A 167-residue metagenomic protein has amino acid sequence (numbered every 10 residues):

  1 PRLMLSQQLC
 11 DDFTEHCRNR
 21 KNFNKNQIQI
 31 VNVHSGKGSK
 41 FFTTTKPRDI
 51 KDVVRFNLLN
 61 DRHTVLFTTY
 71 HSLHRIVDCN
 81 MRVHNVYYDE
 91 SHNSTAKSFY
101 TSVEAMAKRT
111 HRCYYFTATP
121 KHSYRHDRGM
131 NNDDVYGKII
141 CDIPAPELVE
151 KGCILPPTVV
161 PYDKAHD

Functional and structural regions predicted by a protein language model:
P1-R18, N32: Conserved Walker A/P-loop ATP-binding site and its immediately adjacent core in helicase/helicase-like ATPase domains
L3, I30-K51, T69-R75, N93-A96: Conserved helicase motor
L3-L5, K37-S39, S72-H74, N93 (+3 more regions): Conserved nucleotide-binding/hydrolysis micro-motifs of P-loop NTPases
L9, H74-N80, E90-M106: Conserved ATPase-coupling elements of RecA-like P-loop NTPase cores
L58-I76: Conserved two-lobed SF2 helicase motor
D61-V65, R82-N85, R109-Y115: Loop/turn-to-beta-strand initiation segments
N93-P157: Post-DEXD/H (motif II) to motif III coupling segment of the RecA-like Helicase ATP-binding lobe
I154-D167: Inter-lobe connector of SF1/SF2 helicase motors
